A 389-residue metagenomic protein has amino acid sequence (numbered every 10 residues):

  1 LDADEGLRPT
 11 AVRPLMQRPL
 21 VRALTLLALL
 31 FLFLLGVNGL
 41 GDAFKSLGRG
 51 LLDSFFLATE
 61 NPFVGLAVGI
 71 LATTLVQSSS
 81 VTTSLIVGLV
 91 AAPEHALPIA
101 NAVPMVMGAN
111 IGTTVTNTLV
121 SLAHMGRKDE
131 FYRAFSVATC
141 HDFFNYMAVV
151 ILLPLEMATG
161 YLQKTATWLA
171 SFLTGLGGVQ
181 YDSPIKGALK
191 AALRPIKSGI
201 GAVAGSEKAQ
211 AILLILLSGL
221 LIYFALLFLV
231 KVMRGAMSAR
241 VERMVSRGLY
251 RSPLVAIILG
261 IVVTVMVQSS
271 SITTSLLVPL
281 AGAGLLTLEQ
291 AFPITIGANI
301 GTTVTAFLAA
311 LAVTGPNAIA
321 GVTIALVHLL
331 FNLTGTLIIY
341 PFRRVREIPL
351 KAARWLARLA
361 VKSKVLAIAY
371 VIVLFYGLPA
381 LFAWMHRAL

Functional and structural regions predicted by a protein language model:
L1-L24, F131, T165-S206, K231-S252 (+1 more regions): Intrinsically disordered, low-complexity non-transmembrane regions of multi-pass membrane transporters
L7-L66, I70, I196-I257: Helix-loop-helix hairpins and the membrane-proximal interhelical loops of multi-pass alpha-helical transport proteins
T10-R18, R22, S46, G50 (+12 more regions): Membrane-helix interfacial "entry" motifs
L26, L30, L57-N61, G69 (+13 more regions): Alpha-helical transmembrane segments of multi-pass membrane proteins, especially transporters and channels
L26, L30-D42, S46, G65-T74 (+13 more regions): Transmembrane alpha-helical segments of multi-pass membrane transport proteins and ion-pumping complexes
F31-L35, L119-G187, L220-L227, K231 (+1 more regions): Juxtamembrane and boundary regions of transmembrane helices in multi-pass small-molecule transporters and channels
L52-D53, S79-S80, I185-G205, T264 (+2 more regions): P-loop potassium selectivity filter motif centered on the GYG triad
E60, T73-N110, L122-G126, S171-V179 (+1 more regions): Membrane-interfacial helix-loop connectors
